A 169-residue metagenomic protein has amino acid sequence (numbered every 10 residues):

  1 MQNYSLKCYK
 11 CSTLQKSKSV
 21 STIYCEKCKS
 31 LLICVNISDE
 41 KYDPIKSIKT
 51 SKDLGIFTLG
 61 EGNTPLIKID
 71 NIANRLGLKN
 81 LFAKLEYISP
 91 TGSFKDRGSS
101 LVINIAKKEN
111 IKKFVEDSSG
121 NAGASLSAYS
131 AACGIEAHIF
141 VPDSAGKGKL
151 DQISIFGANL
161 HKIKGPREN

Functional and structural regions predicted by a protein language model:
M1-N169: PLP-dependent amino-acid enzyme catalytic core
